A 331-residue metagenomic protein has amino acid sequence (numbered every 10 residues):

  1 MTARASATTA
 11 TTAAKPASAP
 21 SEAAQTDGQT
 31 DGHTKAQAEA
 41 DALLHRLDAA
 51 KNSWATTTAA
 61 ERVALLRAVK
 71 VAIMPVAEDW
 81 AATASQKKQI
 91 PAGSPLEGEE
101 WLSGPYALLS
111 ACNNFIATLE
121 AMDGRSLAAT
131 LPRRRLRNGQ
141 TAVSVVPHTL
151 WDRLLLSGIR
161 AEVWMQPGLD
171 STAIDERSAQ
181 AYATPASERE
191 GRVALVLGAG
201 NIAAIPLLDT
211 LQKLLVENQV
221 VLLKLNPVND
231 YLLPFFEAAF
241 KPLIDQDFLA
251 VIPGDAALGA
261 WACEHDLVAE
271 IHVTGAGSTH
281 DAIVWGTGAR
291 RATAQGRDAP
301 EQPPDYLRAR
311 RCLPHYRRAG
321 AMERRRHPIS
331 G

Functional and structural regions predicted by a protein language model:
T2-A3, D27, A50-L66, S187-E190 (+8 more regions): Conserved C-terminal structural/oligomerization subdomain of aldehyde/semialdehyde dehydrogenase
T2-S178, L225-P227, A239-I244: N-terminal Rossmann-like NAD(P)+-binding subdomain of aldehyde/semialdehyde dehydrogenases
P16, Q29, P227, E237-F248 (+4 more regions): ALDH superfamily catalytic-core signature
L131-T141, V145, A256, A276-S278 (+1 more regions): Conserved A3 ("GATE") glycine/threonine-rich loop of ANL adenylate-forming enzymes
A161-A204, L208, L215-E217: Active-site-adjacent "gating/activation" loops or surface patches in catalytic cores
L197, D255, T274: Conserved residues at the C-terminal ends of beta-strands
I205-A257: PLP-dependent aminotransferase-like
